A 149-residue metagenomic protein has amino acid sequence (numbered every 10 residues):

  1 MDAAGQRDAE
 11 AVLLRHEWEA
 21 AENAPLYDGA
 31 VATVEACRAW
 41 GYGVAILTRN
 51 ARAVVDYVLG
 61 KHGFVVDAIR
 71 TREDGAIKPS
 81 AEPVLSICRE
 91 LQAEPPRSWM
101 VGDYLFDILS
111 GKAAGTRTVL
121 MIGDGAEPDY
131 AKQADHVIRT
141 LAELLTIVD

Functional and structural regions predicted by a protein language model:
M1-V31, Y42: Metal-dependent phosphoesterase signature
R7, A32-A39, R52, D56-D149: Asp-based, Mg2+/Mn2+-dependent phosphohydrolase catalytic module
T48-N50: Conserved phosphate-coupling serine/threonine residues in phosphotransfer and NTP-handling enzymes
